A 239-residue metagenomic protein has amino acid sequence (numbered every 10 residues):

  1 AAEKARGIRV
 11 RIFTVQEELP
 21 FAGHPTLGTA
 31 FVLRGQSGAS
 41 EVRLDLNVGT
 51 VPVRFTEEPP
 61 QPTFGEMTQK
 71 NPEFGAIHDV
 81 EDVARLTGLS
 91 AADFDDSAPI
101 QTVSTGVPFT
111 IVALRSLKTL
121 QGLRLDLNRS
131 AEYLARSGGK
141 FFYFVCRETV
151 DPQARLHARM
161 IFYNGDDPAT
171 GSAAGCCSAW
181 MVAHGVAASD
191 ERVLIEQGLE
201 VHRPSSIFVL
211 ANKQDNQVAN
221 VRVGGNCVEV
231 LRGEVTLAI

Functional and structural regions predicted by a protein language model:
A1-F21, L27-I239: Active-site proximal loop and beta-alpha junction motif in alpha/beta enzyme cores
